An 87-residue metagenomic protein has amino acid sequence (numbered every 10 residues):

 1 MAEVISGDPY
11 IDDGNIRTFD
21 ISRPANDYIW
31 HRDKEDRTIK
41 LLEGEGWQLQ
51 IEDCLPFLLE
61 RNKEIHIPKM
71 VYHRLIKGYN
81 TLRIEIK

Functional and structural regions predicted by a protein language model:
V4-G7, E64: Domain-scale activation on soluble regions of proteins
S6-P9, R17-F19, L82-K87: Double-stranded beta-helix
N15-K34, H66-K69: Conserved short histidine dyad/triad with adjacent acidic residue
I29, E35-D36, L55, I76: A structural signal for the main folded, soluble domain(s) of proteins
R32-Q48: Short, conserved beta-strand element in jelly-roll/cupin
E52-M70: Short acidic-glycine-tyrosine-enriched beta hairpin
P68-K87: Ligand-binding loop in jelly-roll beta-barrel domains
